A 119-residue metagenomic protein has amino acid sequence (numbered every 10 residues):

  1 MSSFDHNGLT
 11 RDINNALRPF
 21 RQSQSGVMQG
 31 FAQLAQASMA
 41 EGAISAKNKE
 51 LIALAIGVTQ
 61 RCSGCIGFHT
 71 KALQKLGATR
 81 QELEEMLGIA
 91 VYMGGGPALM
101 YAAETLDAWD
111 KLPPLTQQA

Functional and structural regions predicted by a protein language model:
M1-N48, Y101-A119: Acidic, glycine/proline-rich low-complexity segments that act as flexible tails and inter-domain linkers
A35-Q36, A53, T70-Q74, L87-G88: Amphipathic alpha-helical segments within well-ordered protein domains
A43-Q60, Q81-A90: Immediate flanking context of iron-sulfur cluster ligation sites
C62-C65: Short cysteine clusters
F68-R80, L106: Iron-sulfur (Fe-S) cluster-binding segments and ferredoxin-like electron-carrier domains, especially [2Fe-2S]
G77-L87, P114-A119: Charge-rich, acidic-biased intrinsically disordered regions
E84-W109: C-terminal structural segments of small proteins and small subunits
